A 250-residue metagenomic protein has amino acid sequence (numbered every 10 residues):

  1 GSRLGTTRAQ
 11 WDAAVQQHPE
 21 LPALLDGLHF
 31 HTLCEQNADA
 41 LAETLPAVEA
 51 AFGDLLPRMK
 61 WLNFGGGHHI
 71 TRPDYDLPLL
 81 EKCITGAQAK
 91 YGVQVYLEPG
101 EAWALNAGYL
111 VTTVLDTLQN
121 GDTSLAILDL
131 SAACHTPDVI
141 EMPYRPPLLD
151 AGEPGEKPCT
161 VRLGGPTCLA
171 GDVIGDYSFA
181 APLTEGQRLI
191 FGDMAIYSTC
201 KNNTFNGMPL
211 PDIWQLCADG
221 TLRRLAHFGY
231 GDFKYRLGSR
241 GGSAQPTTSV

Functional and structural regions predicted by a protein language model:
G1-N63, P73-Y75, C83-G86, K90: Active-site-proximal beta-alpha core segment in soluble small-molecule metabolic enzymes
T6-A9, D39, E43-A47, Y75 (+6 more regions): Conserved active-site and cofactor/substrate-binding residues in soluble primary-metabolism enzymes
A9, F30-E35, L62-H69, G100-A102 (+3 more regions): Active-site beta-loop-alpha junctions enriched in small/polar residues
A38, I70-D74, L105, T136: Active-site-proximal flexible loops/turns
C83, Q94-V250: Charged (often Lys/Glu-rich) extended helix/loop segments that serve as interaction or gating elements
